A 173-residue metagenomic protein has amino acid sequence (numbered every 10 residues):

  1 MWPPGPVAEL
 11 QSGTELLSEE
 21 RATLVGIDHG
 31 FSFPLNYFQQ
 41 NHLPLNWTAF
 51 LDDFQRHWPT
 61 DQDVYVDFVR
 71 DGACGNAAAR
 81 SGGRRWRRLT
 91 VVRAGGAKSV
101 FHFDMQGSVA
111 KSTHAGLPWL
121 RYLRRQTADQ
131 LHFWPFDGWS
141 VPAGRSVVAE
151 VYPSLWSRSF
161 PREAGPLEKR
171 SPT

Functional and structural regions predicted by a protein language model:
M1-T173: RNase H-like (RuvC/DEDD) metal-dependent nuclease/polynucleotide-processing core
